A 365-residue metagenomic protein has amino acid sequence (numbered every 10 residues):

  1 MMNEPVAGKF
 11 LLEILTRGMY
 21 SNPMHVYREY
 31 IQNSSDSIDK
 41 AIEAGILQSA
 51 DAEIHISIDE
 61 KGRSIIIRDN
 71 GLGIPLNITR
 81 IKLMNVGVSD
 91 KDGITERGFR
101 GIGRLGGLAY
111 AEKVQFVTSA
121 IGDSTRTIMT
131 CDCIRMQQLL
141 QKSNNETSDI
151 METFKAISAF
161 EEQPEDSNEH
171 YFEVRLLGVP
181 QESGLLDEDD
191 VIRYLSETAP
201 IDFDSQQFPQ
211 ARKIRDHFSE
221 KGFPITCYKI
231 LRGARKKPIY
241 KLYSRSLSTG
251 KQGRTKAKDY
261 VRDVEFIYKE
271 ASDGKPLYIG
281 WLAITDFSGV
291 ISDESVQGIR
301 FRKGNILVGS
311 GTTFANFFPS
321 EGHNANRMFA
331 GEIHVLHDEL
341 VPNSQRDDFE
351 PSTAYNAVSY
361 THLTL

Functional and structural regions predicted by a protein language model:
M1-V6, A41-R97, G122-S292, V296-Q297 (+2 more regions): Interdomain "switch/hinge" adjacent to the Bergerat
V6-E29: Conserved short strand/loop->alpha-helix "switch" segment adjacent to the catalytic nucleotide/phosphoryl-transfer site
S21-S49, L108: Conserved ATP-binding N-box helix of the HATPase_c
G62-S64, K113-V114, E339: Structural motif
I94-Y110: Glycine-rich phosphate-binding loop
G106-G122: Conserved glycine-/histidine-rich ATP-lid loop and adjacent helix of the Bergerat-fold HATPase_c
A257, V261-L365: Charged regulatory segments coupled to nucleotide-binding catalytic modules in large multidomain enzymes
